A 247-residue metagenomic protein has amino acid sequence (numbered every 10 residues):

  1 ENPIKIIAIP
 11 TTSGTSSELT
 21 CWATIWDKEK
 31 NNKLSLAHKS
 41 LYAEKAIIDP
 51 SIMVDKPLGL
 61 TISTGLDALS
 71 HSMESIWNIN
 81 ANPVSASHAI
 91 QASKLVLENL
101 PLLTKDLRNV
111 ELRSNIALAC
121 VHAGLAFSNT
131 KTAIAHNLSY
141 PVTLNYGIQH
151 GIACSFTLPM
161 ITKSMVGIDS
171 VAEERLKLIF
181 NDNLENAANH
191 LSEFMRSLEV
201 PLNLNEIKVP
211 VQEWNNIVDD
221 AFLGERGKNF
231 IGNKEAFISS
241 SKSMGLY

Functional and structural regions predicted by a protein language model:
E1-A23: Proline/glycine-rich low-complexity loops and linkers
I4-P10, E44-A46, D67, G124 (+1 more regions): Structural motif
G14, V121-C154, G224-G227: Glycine-rich phosphate/pyrophosphate-binding beta-alpha loops
T20-T130, G232: Carboxylate- and glycine-rich phosphate/diphosphate-binding segment that chelates Mg2+/Mn2+
L66-E74, I90-P101, A117-V121, A135 (+8 more regions): Predominant activation on well-ordered alpha-helical scaffold segments within soluble catalytic domains
L144-W214, L246-Y247: Gly/Pro-rich interdomain helix-loop hinge
P210-Y247: Short, amphipathic C-terminal "tail helix"
